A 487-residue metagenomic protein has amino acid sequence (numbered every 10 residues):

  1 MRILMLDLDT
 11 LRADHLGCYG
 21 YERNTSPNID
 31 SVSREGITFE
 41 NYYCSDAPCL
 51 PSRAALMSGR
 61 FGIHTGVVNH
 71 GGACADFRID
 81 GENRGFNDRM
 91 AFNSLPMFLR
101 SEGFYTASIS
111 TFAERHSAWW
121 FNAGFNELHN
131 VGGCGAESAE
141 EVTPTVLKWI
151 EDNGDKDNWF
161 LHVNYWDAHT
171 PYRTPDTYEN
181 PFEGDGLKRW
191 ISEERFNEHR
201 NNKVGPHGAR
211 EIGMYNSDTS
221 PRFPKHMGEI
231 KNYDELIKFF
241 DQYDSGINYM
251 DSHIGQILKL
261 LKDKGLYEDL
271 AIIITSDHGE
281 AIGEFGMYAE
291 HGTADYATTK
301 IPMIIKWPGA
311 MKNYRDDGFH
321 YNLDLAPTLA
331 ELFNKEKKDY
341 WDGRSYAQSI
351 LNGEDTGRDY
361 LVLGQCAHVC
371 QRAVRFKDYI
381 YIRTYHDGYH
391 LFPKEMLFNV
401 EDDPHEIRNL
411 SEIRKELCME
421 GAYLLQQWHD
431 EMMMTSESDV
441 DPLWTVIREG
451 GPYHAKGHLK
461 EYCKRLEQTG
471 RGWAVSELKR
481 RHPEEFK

Functional and structural regions predicted by a protein language model:
M1-K487: Catalytic domains that recognize anionic headgroups
